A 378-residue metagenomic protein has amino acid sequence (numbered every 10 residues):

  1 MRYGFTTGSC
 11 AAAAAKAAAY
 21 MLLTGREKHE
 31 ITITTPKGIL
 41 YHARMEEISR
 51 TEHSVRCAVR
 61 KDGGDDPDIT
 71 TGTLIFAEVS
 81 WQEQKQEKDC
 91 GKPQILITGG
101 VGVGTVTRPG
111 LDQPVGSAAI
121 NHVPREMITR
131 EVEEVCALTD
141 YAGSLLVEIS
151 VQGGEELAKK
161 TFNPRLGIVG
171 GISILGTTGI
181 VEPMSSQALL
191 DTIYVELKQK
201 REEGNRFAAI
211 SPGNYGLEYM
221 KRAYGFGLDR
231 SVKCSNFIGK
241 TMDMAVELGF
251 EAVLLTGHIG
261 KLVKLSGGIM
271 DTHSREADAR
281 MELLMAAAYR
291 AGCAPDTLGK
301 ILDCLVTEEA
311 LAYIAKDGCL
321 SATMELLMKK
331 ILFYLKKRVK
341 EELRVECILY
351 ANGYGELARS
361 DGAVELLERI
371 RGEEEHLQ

Functional and structural regions predicted by a protein language model:
M1-K160, P164-L166: Generic N-terminal targeting/processing segments that precede catalytic cores or assembly contacts
R2, G8, L166-I172, T177-N352: A structural signal for small-residue-enriched, beta-sheet-centric alpha/beta enzyme cores and oligomeric scaffold folds
L22-Y41, G102-I120, L157-T161, R201-G216 (+2 more regions): Short N-terminal secondary-structure initiator segments
K37-I39, W81-E83, G153, N214-G216 (+2 more regions): Glycine-rich beta-alpha junction loops
R50-H53, F76-E78, V115-A118, R165-G170 (+4 more regions): Short, low-complexity, polar/charged sequence segments that are solvent-exposed and flexible
K88, R108, A158, Y219 (+2 more regions): Generic domain-boundary/flexible-linker signal
Q94, R125, M328-Q378: Extended hydrophobic packing segments that form well-structured cores
